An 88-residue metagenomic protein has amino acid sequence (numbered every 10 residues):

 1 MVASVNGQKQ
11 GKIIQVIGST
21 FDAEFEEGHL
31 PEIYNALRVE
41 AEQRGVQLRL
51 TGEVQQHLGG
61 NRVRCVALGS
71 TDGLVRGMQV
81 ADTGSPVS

Functional and structural regions predicted by a protein language model:
V2-K9, V16-S88: Acidic-enriched and Gly/Ser
